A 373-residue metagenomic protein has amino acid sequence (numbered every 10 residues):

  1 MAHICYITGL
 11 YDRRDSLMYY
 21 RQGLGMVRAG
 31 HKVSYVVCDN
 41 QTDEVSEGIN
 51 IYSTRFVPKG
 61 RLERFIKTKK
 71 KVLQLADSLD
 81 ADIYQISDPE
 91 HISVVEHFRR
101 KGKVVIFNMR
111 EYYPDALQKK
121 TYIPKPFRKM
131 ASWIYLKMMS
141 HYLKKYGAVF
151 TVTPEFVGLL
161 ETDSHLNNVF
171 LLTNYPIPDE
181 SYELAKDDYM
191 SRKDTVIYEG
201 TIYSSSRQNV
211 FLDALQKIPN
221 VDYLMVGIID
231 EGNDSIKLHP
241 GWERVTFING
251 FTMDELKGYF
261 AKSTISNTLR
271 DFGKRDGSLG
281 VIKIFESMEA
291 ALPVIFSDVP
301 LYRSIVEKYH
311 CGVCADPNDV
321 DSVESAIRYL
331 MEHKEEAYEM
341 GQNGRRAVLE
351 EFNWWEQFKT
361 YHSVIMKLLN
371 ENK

Functional and structural regions predicted by a protein language model:
C5, F150, D188-S206, L212-Q216 (+1 more regions): Conserved donor-binding/catalytic core segment of Leloir-type glycosyltransferases
Y11-L17, Y203-S206, D254-Y259, T264-E286 (+1 more regions): Nucleotide-sugar-dependent
K69-Q74, F107, Y113-A116, R128-V149: Membrane-proximal helix-turn-helix segments that form the acceptor-binding/catalytic region of lipid-linked
V95, S132-V169, P176-P178, Y361: A short, active-site helix/loop in glycosyltransferases that binds the activated sugar's phosphate group
E161, Y175-K193, R207-N209: Acidic anion/phosphate-binding donor-loop and adjacent secondary structure in glycosyltransferase catalytic cores
N233-G258: Nucleotide-activated donor-binding/catalytic signature segment of Leloir-type glycosyltransferases, i.e., the conserved
Y309, V313-V320, Y329-E335: Conserved acidic donor-binding segment of nucleotide-sugar-dependent glycosyltransferases
S325, Y329, E336-E351: A short, well-ordered alpha-helix in the C-terminal region of glycosyltransferases
